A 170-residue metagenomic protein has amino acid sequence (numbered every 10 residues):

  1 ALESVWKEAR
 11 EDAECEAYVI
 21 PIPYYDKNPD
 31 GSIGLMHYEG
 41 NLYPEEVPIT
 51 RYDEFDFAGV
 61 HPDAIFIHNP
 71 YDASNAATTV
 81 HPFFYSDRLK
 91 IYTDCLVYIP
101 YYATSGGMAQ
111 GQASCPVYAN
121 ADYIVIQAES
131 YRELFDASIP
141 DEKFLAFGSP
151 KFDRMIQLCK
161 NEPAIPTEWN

Functional and structural regions predicted by a protein language model:
A1-I156: Active-site and donor-binding regions of nucleotide-sugar-utilizing enzymes
Q157-N170: Nucleotide-sugar donor-binding and catalytic loop/hinge architecture of NDP-sugar-dependent glycosyltransferases
